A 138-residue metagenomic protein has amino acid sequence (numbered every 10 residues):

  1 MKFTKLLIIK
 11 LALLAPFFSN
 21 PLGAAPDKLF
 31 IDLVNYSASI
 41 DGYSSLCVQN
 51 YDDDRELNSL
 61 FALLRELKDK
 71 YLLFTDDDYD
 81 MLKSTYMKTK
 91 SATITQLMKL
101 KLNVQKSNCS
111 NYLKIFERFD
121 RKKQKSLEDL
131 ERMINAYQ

Functional and structural regions predicted by a protein language model:
M1-P26: Classical Sec-dependent N-terminal signal peptides that target proteins to the secretory pathway
K5-I9, I40, L102: Generic alpha-helix initiation/capping and coil-helix boundary signal
L11, P16, C47, E56-A62: A ubiquitous, low-specificity "background" feature that marks scattered single residues across proteins without
G23-N58: Immediate post-signal-peptide N-terminus of mature secreted/exported proteins
E56, F61-Q138: Compact alpha-helical subdomains of small soluble proteins
